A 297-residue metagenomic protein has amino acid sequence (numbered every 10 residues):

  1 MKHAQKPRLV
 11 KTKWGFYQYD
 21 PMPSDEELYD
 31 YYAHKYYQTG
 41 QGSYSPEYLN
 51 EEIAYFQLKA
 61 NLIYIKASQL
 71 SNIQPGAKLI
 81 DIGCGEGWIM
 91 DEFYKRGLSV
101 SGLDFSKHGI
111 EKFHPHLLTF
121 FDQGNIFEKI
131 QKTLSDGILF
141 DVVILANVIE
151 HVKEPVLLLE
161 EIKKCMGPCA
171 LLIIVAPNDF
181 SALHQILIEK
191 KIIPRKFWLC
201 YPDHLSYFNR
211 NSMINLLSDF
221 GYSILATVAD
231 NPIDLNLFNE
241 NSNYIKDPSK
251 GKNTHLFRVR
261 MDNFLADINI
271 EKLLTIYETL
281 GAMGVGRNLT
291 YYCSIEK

Functional and structural regions predicted by a protein language model:
M1-A146, P155-L159, A229, T254-L265 (+2 more regions): Conserved N-terminal segment of class I S-adenosyl-L-methionine
L145, K153-E161, L171-Y292: S-adenosyl-L-methionine-dependent methyltransferase catalytic module, highlighting the catalytic core
K164-P168: Conserved helix-to-beta-strand junction in the class I
